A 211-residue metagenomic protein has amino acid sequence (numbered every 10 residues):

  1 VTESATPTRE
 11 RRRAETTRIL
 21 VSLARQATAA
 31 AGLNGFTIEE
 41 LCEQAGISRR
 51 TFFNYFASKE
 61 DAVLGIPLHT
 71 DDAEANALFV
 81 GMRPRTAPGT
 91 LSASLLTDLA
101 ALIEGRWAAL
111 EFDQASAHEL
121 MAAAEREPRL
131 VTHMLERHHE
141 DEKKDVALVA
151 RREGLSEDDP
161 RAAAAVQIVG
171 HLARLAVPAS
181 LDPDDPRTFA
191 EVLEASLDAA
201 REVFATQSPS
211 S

Functional and structural regions predicted by a protein language model:
V1-Q44, R85-T86: Basic, helix-initiating cap at the start of DNA-binding domains
P7, G32-L33, F53-G65: HTH DNA-binding helix-turn interface
E15, T28, E60-D71: Alpha-helical DNA-contacting segments of helix-turn-helix folds
T37-I38, P67-N76: Short, basic, alpha-helical segments at the C-terminal edge of helix-turn-helix-like DNA-binding modules
A75-L120: Hydrophobic alpha-helical connector segments
E119-M121, E125-E153, A163-A164, L175: Amphipathic alpha-helical packing segments from all-alpha helical-bundle domains
A124, A147, P160-A179, E191-A200: Hydrophobic alpha-helical segments that form the core of small-molecule binding pockets and/or dimer interfaces
D182-S211: C-terminal peripheral helix-coil segments that are non-catalytic and often amphipathic
